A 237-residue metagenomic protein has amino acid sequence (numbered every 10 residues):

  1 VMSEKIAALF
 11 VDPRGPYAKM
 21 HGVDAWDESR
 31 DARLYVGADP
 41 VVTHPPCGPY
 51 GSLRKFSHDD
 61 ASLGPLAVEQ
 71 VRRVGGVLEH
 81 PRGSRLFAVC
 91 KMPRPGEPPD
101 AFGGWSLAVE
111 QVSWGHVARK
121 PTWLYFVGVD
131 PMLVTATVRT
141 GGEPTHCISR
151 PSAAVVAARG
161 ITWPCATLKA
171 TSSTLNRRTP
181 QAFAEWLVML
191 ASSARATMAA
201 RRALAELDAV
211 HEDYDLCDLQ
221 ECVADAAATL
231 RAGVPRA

Functional and structural regions predicted by a protein language model:
V1-D208, E212-E221, P235-A237: Class I S-adenosyl-L-methionine
L230-G233: TPR/TPR-like alpha-solenoid repeats
